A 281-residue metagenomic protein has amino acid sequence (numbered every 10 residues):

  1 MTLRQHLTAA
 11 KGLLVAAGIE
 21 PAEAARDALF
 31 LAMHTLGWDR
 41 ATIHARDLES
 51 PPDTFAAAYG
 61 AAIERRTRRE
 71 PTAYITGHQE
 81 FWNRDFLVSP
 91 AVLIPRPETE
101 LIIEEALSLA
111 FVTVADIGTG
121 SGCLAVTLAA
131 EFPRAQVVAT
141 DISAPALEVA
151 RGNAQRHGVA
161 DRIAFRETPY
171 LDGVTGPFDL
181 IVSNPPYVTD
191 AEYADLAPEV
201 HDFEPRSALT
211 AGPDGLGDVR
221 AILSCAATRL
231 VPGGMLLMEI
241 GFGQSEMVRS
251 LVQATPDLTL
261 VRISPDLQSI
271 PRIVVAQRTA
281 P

Functional and structural regions predicted by a protein language model:
M1-A41: Non-catalytic accessory regions of SAM-dependent methyltransferases
I19, P133-R134, Q155-A160, R229 (+1 more regions): Short helix-capping segments at alpha-helix termini
F30-S108: Conserved AdoMet
D85, Q136, R162-A164, T259-R262: Conserved beta-strand segments of alpha/beta enzyme cores
I94-P198, A221: Conserved SAM/SAH cofactor-binding pocket of Class I
I142-L147, P198-V231, M235, G241-F242: Glycine-rich S-adenosyl-L-methionine
I240-A254: Short alpha-helix
S250-P281: Core SAM-dependent methyltransferase catalytic element
